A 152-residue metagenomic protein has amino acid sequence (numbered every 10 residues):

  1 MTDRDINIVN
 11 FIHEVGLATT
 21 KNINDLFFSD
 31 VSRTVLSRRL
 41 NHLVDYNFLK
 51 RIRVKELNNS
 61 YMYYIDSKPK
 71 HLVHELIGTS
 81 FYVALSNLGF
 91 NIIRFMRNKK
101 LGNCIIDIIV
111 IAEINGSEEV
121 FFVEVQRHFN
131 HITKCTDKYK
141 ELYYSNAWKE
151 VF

Functional and structural regions predicted by a protein language model:
M1-I6, E113-S117, N146-F152: Short, Lys/Arg-enriched, disordered terminal segments
M1-K68: Nuclease-adjacent, charged terminal/linker segments that flank catalytic cores
F27, L40, V44, F81-G89 (+1 more regions): Hydrophobic, Leu/Ile/Phe/Ala-enriched alpha-helical segments that form helix-helix packing faces
Y64-L88: Conserved segment of winged-helix/HTH DNA-binding domains
P69, A84-E119, R127-H131: Active-site metal-binding core of divalent-cation-utilizing nuclease and nuclease-like domains
H74-G78, I105, I132: A structural signal for well-ordered alpha-helical scaffolds and beta->alpha junctions
V125-F152: Catalytic cores of nucleic-acid endonucleases
